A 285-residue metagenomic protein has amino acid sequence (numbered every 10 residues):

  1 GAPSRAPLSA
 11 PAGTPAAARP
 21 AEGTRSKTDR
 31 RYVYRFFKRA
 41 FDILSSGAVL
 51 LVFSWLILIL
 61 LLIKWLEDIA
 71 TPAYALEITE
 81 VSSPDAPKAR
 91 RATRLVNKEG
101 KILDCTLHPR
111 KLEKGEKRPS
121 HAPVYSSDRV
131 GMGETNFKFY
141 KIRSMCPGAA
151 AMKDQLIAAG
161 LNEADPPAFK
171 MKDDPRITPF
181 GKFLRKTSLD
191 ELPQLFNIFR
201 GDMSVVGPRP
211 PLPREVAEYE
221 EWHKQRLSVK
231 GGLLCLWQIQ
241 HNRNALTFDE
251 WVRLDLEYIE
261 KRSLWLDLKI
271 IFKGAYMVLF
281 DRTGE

Functional and structural regions predicted by a protein language model:
G1-P20, L112-E113, R118, P167-P175 (+1 more regions): Hydrophobic structural segments characteristic of membrane proteins
A21-F36, K172, R176: Juxtamembrane loop-helix boundary motifs flanking transmembrane segments in multi-pass membrane proteins
D29-A151, L264, I270-E285: A hydrophobic, helix-centered structural microdomain
L50, F183-R185: Short pre-functional
L58, M152, R176, E191: Short phosphate-engaging motifs
G148-I157, P208, L212: Cytochrome P450 core scaffold surrounding the K-helix E-X-X-R motif and the conserved "meander" helix-loop region
A159-D165: Interfacial juxtamembrane loops and adjacent helix segments that form the catalytic/substrate-binding surfaces
